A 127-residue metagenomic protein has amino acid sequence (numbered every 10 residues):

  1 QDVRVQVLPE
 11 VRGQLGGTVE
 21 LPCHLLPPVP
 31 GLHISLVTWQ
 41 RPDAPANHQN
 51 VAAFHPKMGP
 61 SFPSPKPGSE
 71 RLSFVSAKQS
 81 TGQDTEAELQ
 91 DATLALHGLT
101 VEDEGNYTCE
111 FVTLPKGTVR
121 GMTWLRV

Functional and structural regions predicted by a protein language model:
Q1-V3: Proline/serine/threonine-rich low-complexity linkers at boundaries of modular beta-sandwich domains
L8-R12, F54-E104, T113-P115: Extracellular beta-strand/loop-rich beta-sandwich domains predominantly from IgSF
Q14-G16: Solvent-exposed, conformationally flexible loop/turn segments
V19-P28, S35-A44, A95-G98, D103-L114 (+1 more regions): Structural signature of extracellular immunoglobulin-like
P27-F74: N-terminal V-set
T118-R120: A structural signal for beta-strand boundary/capping segments at domain termini and interdomain linkers
